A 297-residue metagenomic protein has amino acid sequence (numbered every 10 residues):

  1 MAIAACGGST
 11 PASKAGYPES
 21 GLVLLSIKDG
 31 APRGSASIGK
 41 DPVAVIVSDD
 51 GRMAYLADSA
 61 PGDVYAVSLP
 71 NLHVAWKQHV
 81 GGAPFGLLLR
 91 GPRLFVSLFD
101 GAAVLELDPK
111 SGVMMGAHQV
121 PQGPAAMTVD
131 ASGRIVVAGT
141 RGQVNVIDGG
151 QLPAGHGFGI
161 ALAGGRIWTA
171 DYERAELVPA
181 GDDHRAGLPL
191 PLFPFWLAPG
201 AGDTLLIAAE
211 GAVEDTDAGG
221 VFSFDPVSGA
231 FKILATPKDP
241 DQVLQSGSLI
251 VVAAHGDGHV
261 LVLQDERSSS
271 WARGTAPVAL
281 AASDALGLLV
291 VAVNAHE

Functional and structural regions predicted by a protein language model:
M1-E297: Predominantly soluble domains enriched in secretory-pathway, periplasmic, or organellar proteins
